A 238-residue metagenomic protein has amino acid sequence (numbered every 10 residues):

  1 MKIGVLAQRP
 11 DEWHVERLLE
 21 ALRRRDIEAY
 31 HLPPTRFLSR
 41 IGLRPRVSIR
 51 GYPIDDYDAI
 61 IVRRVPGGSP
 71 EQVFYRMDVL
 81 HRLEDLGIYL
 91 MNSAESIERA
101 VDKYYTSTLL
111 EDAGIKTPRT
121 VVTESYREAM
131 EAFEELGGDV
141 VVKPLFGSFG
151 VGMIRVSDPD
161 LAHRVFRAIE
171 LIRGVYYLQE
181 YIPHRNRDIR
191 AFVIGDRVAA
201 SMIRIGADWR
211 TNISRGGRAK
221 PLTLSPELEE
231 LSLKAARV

Functional and structural regions predicted by a protein language model:
M1-G4: Extreme N-terminal starter segment of soluble prokaryotic enzymes
Q8-R119: Conserved N-proximal alpha/beta basic substrate-recognition cap immediately N-terminal to, or forming the N-lobe
L110-E111, F133-V151, R173-H184: ATP-grasp fold ATP-binding core
A113-G137: Rossmann-like NAD(P)H-binding beta-loop-alpha module
P118-T120, V140-R164, G217: Glycine-rich phosphate-binding loop of ATP-grasp-fold ATP-dependent ligases
A132, R164-R167, D188-I205, L231: Beta-strand scaffold of nucleotide-dependent catalytic cores
R155-P183, W209-I213: Conserved ATP-binding module of the ATP-grasp superfamily
I172-V175, R210-V238: A long amphipathic alpha-helix within ATP-dependent nucleotide-binding catalytic cores
